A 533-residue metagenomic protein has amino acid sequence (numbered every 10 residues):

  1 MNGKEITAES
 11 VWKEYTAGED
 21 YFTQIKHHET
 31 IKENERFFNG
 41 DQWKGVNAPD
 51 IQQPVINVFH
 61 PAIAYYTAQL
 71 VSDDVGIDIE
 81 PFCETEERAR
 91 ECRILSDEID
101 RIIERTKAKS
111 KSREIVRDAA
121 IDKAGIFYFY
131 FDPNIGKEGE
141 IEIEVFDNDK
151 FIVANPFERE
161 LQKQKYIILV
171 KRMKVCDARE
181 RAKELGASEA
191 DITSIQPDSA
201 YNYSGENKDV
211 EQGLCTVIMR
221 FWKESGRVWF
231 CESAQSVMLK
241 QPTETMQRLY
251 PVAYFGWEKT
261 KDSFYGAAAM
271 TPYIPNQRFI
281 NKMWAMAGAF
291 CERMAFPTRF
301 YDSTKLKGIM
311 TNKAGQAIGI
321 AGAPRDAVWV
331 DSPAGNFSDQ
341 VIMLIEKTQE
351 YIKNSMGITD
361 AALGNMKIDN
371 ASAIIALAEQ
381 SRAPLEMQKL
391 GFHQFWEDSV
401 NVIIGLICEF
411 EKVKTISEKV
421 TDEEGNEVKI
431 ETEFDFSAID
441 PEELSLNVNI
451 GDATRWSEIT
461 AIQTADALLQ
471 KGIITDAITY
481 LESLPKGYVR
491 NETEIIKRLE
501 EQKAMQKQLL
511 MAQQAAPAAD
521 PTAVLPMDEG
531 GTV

Functional and structural regions predicted by a protein language model:
M1-Q235, Q340, L344-K347, A438 (+1 more regions): Extended, helix-rich architectural segments
M1-T30, N34-V46, A119, F127 (+2 more regions): C-terminal anchoring/interaction modules
D74-P81, L95-I99, T106, K259-D262 (+6 more regions): Generic signal for short, ordered secondary-structure residues within or immediately flanking folded domains
I77, I141-E144, D149, A253-F255 (+3 more regions): Flexible, active-site-adjacent loop/turn segments at secondary-structure boundaries
T85-C92, I192, E258-D262, F279 (+2 more regions): A broad, low-specificity signal for short, low-complexity segments enriched in glycine/proline and polar/charged
R88-C92, R105-K109, G266-Q277, N281 (+3 more regions): Generic detection of long, well-ordered alpha-helical segments
I121, V145, G213, M246-P251 (+3 more regions): A short, structural micro-pattern
G226-G315, Y480: Catalytic nucleotidyl-transfer cores of nucleotide-processing enzymes
